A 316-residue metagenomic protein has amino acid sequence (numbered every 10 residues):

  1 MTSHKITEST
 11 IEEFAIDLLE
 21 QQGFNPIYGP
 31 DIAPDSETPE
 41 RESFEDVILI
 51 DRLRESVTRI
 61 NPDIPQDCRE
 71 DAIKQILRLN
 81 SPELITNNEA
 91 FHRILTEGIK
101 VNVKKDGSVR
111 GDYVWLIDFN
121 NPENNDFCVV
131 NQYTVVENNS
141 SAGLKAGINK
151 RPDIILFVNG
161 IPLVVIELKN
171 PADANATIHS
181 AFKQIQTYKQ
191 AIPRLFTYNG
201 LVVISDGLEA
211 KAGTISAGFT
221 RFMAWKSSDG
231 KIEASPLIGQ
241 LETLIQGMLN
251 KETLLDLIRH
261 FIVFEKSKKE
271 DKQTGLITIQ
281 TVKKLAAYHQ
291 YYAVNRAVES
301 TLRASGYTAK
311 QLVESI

Functional and structural regions predicted by a protein language model:
T2-I316: ATP-dependent helicase/translocase motor core
